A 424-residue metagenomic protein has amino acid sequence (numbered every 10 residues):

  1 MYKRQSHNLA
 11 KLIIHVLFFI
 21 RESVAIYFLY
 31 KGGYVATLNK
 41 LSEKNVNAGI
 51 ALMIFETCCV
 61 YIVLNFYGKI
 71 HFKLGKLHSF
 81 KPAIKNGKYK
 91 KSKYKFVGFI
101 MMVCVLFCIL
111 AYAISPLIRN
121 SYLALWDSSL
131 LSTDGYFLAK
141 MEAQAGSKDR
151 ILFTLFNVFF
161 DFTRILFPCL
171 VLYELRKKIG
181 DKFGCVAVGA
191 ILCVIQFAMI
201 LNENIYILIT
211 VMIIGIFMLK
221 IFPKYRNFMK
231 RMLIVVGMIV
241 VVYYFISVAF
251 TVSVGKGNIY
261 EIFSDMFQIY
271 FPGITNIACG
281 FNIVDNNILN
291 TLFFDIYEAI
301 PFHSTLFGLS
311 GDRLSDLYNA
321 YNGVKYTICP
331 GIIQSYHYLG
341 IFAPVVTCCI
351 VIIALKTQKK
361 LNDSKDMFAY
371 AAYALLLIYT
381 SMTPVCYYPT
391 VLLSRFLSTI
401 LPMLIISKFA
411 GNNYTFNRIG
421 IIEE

Functional and structural regions predicted by a protein language model:
M1-Q5: Conserved small/polar residues in nucleotide/adenosyl-binding loops
S6-F18, I179-V188, L361-Y373: Membrane-interfacial loop-to-transmembrane alpha-helix junctions, especially the N-terminal start
Y27-N39, T383-C386: Juxtamembrane "helix-exit" motif on the non-cytosolic side of transmembrane helices
G33-M53, A143-L152: Membrane-interface segments at the starts/ends of alpha-helical transmembrane spans
A51-I70, R164-V171, T210-G215, C348-C349 (+1 more regions): Hydrophobic cores of alpha-helical transmembrane segments in multi-pass inner/ER membrane proteins, independent
K73-I200, Y206-Y225, V241-V254: Membrane-embedded catalytic interface detector for glycan/lipid assembly enzymes
D127-T154, Y243-A354: Small-residue-enriched transmembrane helix-hairpin modules in multi-pass membrane proteins
V324-E424: Hydrophobic alpha-helical segments
